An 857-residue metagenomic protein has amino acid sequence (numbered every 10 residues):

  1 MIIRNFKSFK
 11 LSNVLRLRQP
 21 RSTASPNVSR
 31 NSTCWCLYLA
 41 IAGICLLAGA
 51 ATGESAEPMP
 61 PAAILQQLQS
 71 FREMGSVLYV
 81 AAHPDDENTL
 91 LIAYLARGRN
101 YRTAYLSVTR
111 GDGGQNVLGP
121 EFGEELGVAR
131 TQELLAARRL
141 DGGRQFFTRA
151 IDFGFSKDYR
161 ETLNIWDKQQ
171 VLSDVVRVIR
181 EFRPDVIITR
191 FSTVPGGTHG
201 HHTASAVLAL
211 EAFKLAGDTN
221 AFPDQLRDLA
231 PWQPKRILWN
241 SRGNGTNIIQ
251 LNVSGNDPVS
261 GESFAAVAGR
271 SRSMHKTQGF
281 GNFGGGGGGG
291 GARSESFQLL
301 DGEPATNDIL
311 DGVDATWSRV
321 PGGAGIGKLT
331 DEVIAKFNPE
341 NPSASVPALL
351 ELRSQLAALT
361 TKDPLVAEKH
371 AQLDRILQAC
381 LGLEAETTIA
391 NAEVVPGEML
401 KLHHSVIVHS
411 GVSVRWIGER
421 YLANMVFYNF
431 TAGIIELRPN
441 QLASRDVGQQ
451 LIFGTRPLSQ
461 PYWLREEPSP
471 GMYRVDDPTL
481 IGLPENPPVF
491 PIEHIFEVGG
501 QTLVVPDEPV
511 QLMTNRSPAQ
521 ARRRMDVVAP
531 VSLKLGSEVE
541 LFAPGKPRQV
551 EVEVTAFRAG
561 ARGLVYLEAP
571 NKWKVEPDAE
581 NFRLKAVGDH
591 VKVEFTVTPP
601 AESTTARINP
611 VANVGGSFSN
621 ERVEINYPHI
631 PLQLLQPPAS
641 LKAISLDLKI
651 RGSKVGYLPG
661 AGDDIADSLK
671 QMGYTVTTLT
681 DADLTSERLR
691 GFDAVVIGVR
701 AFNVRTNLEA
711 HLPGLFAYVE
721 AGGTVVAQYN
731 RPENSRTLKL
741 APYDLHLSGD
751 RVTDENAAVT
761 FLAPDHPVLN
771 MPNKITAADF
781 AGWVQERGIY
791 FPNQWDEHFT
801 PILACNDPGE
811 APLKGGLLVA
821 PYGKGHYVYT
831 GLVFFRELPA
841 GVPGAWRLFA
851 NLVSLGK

Functional and structural regions predicted by a protein language model:
M1-N31: N-terminal secretory signal peptides that target proteins for export/translocation
W35-G49: Bacterial N-terminal signal peptides
E54-F222, L238, G243: Active-site beta-strand->loop->alpha-helix modules in alpha/beta enzyme cores, enriched in Gly/His/Asp(Glu)
A63, L215-E384: The feature marks non-catalytic terminal segments
A390-L402, V406-L646, I650: Long beta-sheet-rich domains in secretory-pathway and surface-associated proteins
S617-G698, R836, S854-K857: Aromatic-Pro/Gly-enriched surface loop or interdomain linker that acts as a lid/target-recognition segment
R700-A781: A glycine-rich, often tryptophan-bearing local segment used as a flexible ligand/cofactor-contacting loop or short
H746-G841: Catalytic beta-strand/loop cores that center a nucleophilic Ser/Cys/Thr and support acyl-enzyme chemistry
